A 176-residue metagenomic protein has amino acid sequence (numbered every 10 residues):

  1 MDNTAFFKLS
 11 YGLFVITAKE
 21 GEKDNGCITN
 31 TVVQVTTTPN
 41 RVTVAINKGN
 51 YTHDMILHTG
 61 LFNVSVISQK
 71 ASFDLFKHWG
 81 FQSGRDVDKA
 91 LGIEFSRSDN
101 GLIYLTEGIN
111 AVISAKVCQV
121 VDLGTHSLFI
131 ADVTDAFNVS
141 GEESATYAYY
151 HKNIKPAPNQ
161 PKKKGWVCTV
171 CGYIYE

Functional and structural regions predicted by a protein language model:
M1-K164, Y175: Basic, polyanion-binding surface patches
C168-C171: Short cysteine-rich clusters marking metal-coordination/redox-active sites
